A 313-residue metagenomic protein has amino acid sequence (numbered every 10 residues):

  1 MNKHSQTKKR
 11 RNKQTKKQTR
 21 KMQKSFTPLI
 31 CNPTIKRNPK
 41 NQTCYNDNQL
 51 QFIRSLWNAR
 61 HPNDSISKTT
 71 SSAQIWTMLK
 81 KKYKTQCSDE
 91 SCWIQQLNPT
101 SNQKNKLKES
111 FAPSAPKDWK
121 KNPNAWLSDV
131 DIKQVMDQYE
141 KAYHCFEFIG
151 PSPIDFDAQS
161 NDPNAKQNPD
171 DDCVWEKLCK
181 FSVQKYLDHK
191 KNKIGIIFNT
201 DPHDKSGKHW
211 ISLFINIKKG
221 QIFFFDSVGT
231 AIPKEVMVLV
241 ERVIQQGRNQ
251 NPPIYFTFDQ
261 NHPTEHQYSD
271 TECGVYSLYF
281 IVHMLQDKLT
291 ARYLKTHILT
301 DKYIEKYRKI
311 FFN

Functional and structural regions predicted by a protein language model:
M1-S25: Arg/Lys-rich, intrinsically disordered low-complexity tails that mediate electrostatic binding and condensation
Q6-K8, K16, Q159-N161, K166 (+1 more regions): A generic signature of intrinsically disordered, low-complexity regions enriched in glycine/proline and charged/polar
R10-R11, R20, R37, R54 (+5 more regions): Arginine residue identity/basic-tract feature
K21-I211, I217-I222: Cysteine protease catalytic domains with a Cys-His-Asp triad
Q23, L299-N313: C-terminal helix/juxtamembrane-tail motif
V130-K133, K234-V238, K302-E305: Generic alpha-helical secondary structure signal
V183-K295, L299: Cysteine protease-like catalytic core of ubiquitin/ubiquitin-like
